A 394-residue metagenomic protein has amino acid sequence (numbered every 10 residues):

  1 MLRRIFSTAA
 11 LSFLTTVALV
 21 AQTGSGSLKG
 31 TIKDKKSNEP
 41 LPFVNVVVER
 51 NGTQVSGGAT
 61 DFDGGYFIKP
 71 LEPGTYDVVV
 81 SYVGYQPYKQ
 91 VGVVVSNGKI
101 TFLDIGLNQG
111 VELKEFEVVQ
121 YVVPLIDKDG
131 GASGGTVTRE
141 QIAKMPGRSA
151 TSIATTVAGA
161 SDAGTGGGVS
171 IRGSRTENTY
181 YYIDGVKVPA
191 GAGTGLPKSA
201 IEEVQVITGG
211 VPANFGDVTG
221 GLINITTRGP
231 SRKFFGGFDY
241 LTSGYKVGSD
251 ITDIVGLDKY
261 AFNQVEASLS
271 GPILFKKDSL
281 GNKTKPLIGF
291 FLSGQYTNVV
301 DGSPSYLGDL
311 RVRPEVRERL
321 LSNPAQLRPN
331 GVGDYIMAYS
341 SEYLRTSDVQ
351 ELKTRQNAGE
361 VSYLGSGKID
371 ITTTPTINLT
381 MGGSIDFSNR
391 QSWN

Functional and structural regions predicted by a protein language model:
M1-G24: Cleavable N-terminal targeting peptides that direct proteins into the secretory/outer-membrane pathway or into
V20-E117, Y121: Periplasm-facing N-terminal accessory domains of Gram-negative outer-membrane beta-barrel systems
G24, P40, E72-G74, K99 (+6 more regions): Residue-level preference for beta-strand/loop junctions
F62, Q86-L103, E115-A213, D217-L222 (+4 more regions): Periplasmic N-terminal accessory/gating domains of Gram-negative outer-membrane beta-barrel systems
V123, T176, V188, S243-Y245 (+3 more regions): Structural signature of outer-membrane beta-barrel domains
K246-A261: Surface-exposed strand-loop-strand hairpins of Gram-negative outer-membrane beta-barrel proteins
I251-V255, Q350-R355, N394: Extracellular loop and loop/strand-boundary signature of outer-membrane beta-barrel proteins
Y260-N389: Transmembrane beta-barrel wall of Gram-negative outer-membrane proteins
